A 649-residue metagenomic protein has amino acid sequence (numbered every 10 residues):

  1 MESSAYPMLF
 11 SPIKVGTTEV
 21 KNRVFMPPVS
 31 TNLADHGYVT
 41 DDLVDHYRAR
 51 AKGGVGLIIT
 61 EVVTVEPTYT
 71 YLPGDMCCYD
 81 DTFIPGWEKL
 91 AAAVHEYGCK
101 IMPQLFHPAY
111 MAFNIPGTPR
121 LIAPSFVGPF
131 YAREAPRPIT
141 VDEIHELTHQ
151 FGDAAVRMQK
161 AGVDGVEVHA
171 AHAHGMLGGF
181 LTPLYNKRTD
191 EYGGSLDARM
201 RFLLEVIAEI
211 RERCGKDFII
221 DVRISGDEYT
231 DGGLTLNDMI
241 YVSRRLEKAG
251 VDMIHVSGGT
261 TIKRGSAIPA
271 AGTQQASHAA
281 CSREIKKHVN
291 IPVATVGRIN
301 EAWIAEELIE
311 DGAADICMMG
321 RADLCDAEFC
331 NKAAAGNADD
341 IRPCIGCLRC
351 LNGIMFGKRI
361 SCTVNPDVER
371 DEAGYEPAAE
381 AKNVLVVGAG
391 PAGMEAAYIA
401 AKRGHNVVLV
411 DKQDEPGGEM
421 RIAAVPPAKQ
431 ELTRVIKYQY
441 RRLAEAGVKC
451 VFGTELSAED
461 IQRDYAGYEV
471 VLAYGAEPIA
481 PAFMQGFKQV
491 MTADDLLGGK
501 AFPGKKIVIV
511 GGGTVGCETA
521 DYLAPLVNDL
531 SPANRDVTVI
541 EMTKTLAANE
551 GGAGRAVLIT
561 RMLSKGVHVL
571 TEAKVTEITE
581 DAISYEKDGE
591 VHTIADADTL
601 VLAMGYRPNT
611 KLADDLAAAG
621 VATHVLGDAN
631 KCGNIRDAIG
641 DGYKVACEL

Functional and structural regions predicted by a protein language model:
M1-V387, P391, E395, I399-V407 (+2 more regions): Flavin-dependent oxidoreductase catalytic cores
G56, D164, D252, D315 (+4 more regions): Conserved acidic residues
S257, V296, N365, G453-E455 (+4 more regions): Conserved beta-strand termini and adjacent loop/short-helix elements that scaffold enzyme active sites in alpha/beta
R264-A271, P292, D315-I316, M420-A428 (+2 more regions): Short beta-alpha connecting loops at secondary-structure transitions that line or flank enzyme active sites
V289, G312-A313, A446, G486 (+3 more regions): Short, structured coil segments at secondary-structure junctions
A381-V410, V451-R463, A473-Q489, A493-E550 (+1 more regions): Rossmann-like dinucleotide/flavin-binding elements
L409-A446, A520-V575: Rossmann-like dinucleotide-binding cores of NAD(P)H-dependent redox enzymes
